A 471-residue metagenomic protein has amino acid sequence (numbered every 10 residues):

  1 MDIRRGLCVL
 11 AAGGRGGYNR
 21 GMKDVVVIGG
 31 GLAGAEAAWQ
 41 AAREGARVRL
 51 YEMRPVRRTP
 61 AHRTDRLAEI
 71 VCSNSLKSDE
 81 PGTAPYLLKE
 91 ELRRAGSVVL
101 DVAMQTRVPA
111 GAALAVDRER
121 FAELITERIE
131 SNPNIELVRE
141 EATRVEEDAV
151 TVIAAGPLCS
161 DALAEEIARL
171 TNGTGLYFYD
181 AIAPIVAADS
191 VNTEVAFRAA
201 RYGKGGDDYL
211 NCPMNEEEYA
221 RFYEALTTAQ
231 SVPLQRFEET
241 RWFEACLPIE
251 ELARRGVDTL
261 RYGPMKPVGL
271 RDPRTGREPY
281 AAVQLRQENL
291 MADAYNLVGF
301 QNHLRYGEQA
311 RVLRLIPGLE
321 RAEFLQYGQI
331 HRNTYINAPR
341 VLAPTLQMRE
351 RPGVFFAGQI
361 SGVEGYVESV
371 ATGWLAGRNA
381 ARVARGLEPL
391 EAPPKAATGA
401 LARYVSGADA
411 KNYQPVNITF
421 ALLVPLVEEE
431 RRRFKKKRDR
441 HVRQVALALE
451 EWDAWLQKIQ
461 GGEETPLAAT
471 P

Functional and structural regions predicted by a protein language model:
M22-A33: Beta1/beta-strand and adjacent pyrophosphate-binding region of the FAD-binding site in flavoprotein oxidoreductases
W39-A46, L50-L100, P394-T398: N-terminal FAD cofactor-binding segment of flavoenzymes
D79-T126, E130: A conserved beta-strand/loop capping segment in the N-terminal third of enzymes that catalyze redox or closely related
S131-L285, M291, Y295-Y306, A310: Predominantly flavin-linked oxidoreductase catalytic cores and closely associated redox partners
L297-V363, V370-T372, L390-A408, P415-N417 (+1 more regions): A glycine-rich dinucleotide-binding beta-alpha-beta segment and adjacent secondary-structure elements that constitute
V370-L390: Internal hydrophobic alpha-helix adjacent to the cofactor/substrate pocket in enzyme cavities
P415-A469: C-terminal auxiliary extensions adjacent to catalytic cores
